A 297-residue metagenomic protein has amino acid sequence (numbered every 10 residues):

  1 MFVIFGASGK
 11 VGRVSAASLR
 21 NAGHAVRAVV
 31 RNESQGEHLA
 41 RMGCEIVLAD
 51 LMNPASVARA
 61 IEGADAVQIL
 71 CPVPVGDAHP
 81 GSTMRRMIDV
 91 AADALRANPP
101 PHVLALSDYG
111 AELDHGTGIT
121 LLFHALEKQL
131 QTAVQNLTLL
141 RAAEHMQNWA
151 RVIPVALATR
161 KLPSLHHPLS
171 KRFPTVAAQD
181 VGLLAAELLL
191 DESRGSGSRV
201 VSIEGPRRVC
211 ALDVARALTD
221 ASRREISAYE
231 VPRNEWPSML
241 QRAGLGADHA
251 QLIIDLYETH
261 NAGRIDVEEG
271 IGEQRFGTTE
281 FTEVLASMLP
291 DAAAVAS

Functional and structural regions predicted by a protein language model:
M1-R27, R31-H38, M52-A55, E62-A64 (+4 more regions): Oxidoreductase cofactor-interface core, primarily capturing Rossmann-like NAD(P)-dependent enzymes
A49: Cofactor-binding loops of NAD(P)H-dependent oxidoreductases, dominated by short-chain dehydrogenase/reductases
C71, S107, R264: Short secondary-structure boundary segments
T83-I88: Aromatic "clamp/platform" in nucleotide-sugar-dependent glycosyltransferases that forms part of the donor/acceptor
N234-S297: A hydrophobic C-terminal alpha-helical subdomain
